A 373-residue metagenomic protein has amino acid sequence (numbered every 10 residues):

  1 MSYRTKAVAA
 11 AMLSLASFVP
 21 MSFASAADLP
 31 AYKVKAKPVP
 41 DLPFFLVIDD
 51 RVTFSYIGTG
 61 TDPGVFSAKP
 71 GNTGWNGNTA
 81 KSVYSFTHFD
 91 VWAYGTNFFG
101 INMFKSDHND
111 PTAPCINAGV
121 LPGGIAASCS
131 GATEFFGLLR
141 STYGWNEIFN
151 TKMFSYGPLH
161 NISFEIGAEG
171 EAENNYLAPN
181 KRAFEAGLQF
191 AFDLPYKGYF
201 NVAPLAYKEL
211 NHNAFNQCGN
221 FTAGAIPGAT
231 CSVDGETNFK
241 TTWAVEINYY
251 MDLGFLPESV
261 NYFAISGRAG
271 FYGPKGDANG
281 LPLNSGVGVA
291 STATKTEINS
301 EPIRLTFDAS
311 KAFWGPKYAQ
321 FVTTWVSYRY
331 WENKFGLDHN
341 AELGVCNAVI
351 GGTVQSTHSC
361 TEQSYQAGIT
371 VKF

Functional and structural regions predicted by a protein language model:
M1-F45: Cleavable N-terminal export/targeting peptides
P38-I48, F89, Y94-G100, W145-S163 (+3 more regions): Short loop/turn motifs that connect adjacent beta-strands in outer-membrane beta-barrel proteins
F54-G60, M103-D107, I166-N174, P204-H212 (+4 more regions): Transmembrane beta-strands of outer-membrane beta-barrel pores
G58-V83, A127: Surface-exposed strand-loop-strand hairpins of Gram-negative outer-membrane beta-barrel proteins
D62-G71, D110-A118, N175-P179, N213-F221 (+2 more regions): Outer-membrane beta-barrel translocator domains and adjoining extracellular loop/strand segments of Gram-negative
W75, F99-P179, I298, A341 (+1 more regions): Surface-exposed loop and membrane-interface regions of Gram-negative outer-membrane beta-barrel proteins
P179-A309, P316-K317, Y328, Y365: Detector for outer-membrane/organellar transmembrane beta-barrel domains, recognizing the amphipathic beta-strand
S359-F373: Outer-membrane beta-barrel "beta-signal"
